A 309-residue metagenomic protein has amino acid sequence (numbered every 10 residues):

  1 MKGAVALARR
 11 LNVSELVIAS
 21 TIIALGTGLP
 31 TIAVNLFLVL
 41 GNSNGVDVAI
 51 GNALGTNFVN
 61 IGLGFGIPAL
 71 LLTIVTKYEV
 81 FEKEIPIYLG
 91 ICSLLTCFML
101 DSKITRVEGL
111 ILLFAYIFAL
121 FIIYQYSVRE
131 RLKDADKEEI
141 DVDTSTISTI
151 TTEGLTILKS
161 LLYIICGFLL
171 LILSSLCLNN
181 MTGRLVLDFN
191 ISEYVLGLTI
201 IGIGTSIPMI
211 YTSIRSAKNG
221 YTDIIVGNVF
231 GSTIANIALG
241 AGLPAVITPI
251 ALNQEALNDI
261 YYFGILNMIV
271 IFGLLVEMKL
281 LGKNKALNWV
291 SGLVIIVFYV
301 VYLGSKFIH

Functional and structural regions predicted by a protein language model:
M1-H309: Hydrophobic alpha-helical segments, chiefly the membrane-spanning helices and signal/signal-anchor peptides
